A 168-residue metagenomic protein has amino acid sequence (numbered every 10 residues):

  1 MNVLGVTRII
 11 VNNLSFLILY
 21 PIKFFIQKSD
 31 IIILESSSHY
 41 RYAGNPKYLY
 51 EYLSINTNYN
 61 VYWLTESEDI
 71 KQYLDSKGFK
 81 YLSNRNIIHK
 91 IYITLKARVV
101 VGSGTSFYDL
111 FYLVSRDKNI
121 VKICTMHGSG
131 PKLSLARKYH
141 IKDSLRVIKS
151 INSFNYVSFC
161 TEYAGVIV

Functional and structural regions predicted by a protein language model:
M1-S38: Membrane-proximal basic amphipathic "stem/tether" segments
I31-V168: Active-site and donor-binding regions of nucleotide-sugar-utilizing enzymes
